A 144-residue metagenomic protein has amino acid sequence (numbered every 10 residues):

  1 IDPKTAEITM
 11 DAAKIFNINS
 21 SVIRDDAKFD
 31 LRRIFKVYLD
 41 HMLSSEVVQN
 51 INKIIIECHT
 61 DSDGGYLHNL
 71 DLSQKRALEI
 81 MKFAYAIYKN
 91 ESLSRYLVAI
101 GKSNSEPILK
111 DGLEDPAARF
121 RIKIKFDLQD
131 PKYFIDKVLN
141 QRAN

Functional and structural regions predicted by a protein language model:
I1-A13, Q49-I56: Short coil-to-beta-strand
P3-T5, D11-A12, S45, Y88 (+2 more regions): Generic structural signal for short, flexible, solvent-exposed coil/loop and linker residues
K4-E7, D11-V37: Domain-scale macromolecular recognition modules
N17-F29, N52-N140: Periplasmic OmpA-like peptidoglycan-binding domain that tethers envelope proteins to the cell wall
I34-S45, I80-N90: Structured segments of extracytoplasmic/periplasmic soluble domains in secreted or envelope-associated proteins
H41-V47, P116, I124: Generic low-polarity alpha-helical segments
R142-N144: Short, solvent-exposed mixed-charge patches
